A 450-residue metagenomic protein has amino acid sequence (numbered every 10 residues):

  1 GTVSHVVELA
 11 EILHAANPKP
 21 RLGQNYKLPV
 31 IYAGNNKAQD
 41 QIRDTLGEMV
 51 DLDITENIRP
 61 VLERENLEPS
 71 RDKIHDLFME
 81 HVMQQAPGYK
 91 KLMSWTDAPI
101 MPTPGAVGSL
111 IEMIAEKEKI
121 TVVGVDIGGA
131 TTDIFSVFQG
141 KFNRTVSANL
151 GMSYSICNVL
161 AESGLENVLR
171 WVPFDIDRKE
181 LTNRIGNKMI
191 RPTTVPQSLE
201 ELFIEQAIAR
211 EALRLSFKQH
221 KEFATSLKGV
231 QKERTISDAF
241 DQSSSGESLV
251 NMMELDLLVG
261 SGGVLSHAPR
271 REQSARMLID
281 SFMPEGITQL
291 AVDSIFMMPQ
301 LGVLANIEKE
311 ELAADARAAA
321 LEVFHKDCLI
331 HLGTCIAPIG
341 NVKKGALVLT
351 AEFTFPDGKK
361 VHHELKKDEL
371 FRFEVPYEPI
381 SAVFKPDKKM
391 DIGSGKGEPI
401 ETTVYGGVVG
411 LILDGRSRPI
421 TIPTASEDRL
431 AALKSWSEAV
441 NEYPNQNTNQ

Functional and structural regions predicted by a protein language model:
G1, I114-K141: Gly/Thr-rich phosphate-binding beta-strand-loop-beta motif of the actin/hexokinase/Hsp70
G1-T121, E201-R210, Q219-H220, A224 (+7 more regions): Nucleotide/phosphate-binding catalytic cleft detector across ATP-hydrolyzing and phosphate-transferring enzymes
K27, G129-T131, S147: Broad gene-expression machinery/nucleic-acid interaction feature
A38-D40, A130-I134, K141-N143, S153 (+2 more regions): Flexible loop/turn segments at secondary-structure boundaries
I100-P102, N143-K218, I287-L312: Glycine-rich phosphate-binding loop plus the immediately following alpha-helix
D126-G129, S136-F138, Y154, F217 (+2 more regions): Active-site proximal loops enriched in glycine and acidic residues that flank catalytic Cys/His/Asp and coordinate
